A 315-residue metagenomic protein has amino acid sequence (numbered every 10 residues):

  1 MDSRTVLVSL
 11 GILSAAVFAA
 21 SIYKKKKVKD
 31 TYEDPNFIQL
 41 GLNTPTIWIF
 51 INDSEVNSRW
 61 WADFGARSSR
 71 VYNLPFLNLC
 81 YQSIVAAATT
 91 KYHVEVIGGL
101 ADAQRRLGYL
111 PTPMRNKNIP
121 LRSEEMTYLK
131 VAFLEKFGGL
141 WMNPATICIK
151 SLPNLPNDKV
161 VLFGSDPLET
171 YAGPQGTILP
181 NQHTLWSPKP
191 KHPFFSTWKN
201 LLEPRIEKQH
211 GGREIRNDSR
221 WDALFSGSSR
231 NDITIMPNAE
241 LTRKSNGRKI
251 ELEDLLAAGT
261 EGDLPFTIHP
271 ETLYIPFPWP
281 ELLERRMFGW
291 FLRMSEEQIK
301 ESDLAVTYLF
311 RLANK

Functional and structural regions predicted by a protein language model:
M1-M126, P144-K315: Glycosyltransferase-associated regions of secretory-pathway enzymes, highlighting luminal stem/catalytic domains
T127-G139: Small-residue hinge/turn detector
